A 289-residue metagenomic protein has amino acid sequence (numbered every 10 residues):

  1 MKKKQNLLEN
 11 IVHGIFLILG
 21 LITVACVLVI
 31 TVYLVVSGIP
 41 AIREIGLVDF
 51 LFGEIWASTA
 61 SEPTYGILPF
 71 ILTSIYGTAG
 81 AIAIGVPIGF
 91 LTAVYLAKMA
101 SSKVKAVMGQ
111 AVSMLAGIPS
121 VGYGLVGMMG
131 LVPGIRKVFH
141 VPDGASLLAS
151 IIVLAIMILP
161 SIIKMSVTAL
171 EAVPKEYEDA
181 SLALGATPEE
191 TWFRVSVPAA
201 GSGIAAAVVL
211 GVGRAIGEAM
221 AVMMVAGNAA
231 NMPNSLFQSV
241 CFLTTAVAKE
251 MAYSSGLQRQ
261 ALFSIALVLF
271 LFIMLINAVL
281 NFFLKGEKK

Functional and structural regions predicted by a protein language model:
M1-L68, L72-I75, F263-K289: N-terminal, non-cleaved signal-anchor transmembrane helix
H13, I88-G127: Cytoplasmic-entry segments and transmembrane alpha-helices of multi-pass inner-membrane transporters
I67-Y95: Transmembrane alpha-helix signature in integral membrane proteins
S113-A155: Generic hydrophobic transmembrane alpha-helix motif, especially the helices
P119, L184-G185, P198: Glycine/proline-centered hinge or cleavage motifs at structural transition points of membrane proteins
M165-S166, P188-M224: Transmembrane alpha-helices
V167-E171, K175, L182, K249-K289: C-terminal transmembrane helix and the adjacent membrane-cytosol boundary/short C-terminal tail of inner/organellar
V222-F270: Interhelical loop and adjacent transmembrane-helix boundary motif in polytopic membrane transport permeases
